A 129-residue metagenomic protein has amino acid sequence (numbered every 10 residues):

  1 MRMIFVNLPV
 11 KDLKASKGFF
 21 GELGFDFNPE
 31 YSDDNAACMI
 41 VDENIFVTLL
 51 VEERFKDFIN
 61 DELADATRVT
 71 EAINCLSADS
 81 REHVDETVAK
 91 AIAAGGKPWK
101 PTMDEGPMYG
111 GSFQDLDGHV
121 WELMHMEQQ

Functional and structural regions predicted by a protein language model:
M1-K17, E71-L76, E127-Q129: N-terminal beta-strand motif that seeds the catalytic metal site of vicinal oxygen chelate
M1-L13, F27-N28, T87, F113 (+1 more regions): Extended, non-catalytic scaffold segments that flank or surround catalytic motifs
I4, N35, A72, P98 (+1 more regions): Residue-level marker for the onset of beta-strands and adjacent loop->beta junctions in well-ordered domains
N7-F55: Core segments of cupin and vicinal oxygen chelate
A36, F46, C75, G110-G111: Short hydrophobic/aromatic beta-strand element in the GNAT-like acyltransferase core that lines or flanks the acyl-donor
I59-A64: Short beta-strand/turn micro-motifs at beta-sheet edges
R68, A72-A89, G95-P98: Mid-chain, well-packed structural core segment of small domains
V88-Q129: Vicinal oxygen chelate
